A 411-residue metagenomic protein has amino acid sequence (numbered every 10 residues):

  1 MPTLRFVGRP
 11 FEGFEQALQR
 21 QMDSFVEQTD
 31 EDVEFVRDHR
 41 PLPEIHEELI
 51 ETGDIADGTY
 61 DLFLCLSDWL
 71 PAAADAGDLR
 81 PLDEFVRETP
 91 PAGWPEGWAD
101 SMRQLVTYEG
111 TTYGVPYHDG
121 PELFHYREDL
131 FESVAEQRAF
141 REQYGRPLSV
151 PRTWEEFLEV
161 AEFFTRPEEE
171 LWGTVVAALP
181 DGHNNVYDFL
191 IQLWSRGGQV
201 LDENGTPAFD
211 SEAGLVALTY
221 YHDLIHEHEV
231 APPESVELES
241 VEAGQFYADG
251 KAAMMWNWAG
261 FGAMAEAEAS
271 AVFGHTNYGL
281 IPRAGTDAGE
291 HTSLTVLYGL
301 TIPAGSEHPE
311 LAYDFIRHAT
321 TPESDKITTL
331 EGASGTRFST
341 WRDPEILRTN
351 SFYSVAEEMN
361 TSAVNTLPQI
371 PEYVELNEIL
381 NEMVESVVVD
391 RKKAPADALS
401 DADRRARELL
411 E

Functional and structural regions predicted by a protein language model:
Q28-G97, G114, F246, A253-M254: Extracytoplasmic "Venus flytrap"/periplasmic binding protein-like
E51, Y60-D61, P91-F131, A288-S293 (+1 more regions): A structural signal for short loop-to-beta-strand junctions that line the ligand-binding cleft of periplasmic/secreted
D68-L123, N185, H275, G279 (+1 more regions): Hinge/lid segment of periplasmic solute-binding proteins
E84-G97, P147-S149, V176-L179, H183 (+3 more regions): Short, solvent-exposed loop/beta-turn-alpha elements that line the ligand-binding surface or hinge of extracytoplasmic
Y108-Y117, E122, S149-P207: Extracytoplasmic/periplasmic solute-binding protein
L130, E227-E229, A267-G335, K393: Extracytoplasmic/periplasmic substrate-recognition and gating elements
L158-F163, E203-V236, I281: Glycine-centered hinge/linker elements that transmit conformational signals in sensory and ligand-binding systems
T276-I281, T329-E382, S386: Long, aromatic- and glycine/proline-rich binding clefts that accommodate carbohydrate-like moieties
